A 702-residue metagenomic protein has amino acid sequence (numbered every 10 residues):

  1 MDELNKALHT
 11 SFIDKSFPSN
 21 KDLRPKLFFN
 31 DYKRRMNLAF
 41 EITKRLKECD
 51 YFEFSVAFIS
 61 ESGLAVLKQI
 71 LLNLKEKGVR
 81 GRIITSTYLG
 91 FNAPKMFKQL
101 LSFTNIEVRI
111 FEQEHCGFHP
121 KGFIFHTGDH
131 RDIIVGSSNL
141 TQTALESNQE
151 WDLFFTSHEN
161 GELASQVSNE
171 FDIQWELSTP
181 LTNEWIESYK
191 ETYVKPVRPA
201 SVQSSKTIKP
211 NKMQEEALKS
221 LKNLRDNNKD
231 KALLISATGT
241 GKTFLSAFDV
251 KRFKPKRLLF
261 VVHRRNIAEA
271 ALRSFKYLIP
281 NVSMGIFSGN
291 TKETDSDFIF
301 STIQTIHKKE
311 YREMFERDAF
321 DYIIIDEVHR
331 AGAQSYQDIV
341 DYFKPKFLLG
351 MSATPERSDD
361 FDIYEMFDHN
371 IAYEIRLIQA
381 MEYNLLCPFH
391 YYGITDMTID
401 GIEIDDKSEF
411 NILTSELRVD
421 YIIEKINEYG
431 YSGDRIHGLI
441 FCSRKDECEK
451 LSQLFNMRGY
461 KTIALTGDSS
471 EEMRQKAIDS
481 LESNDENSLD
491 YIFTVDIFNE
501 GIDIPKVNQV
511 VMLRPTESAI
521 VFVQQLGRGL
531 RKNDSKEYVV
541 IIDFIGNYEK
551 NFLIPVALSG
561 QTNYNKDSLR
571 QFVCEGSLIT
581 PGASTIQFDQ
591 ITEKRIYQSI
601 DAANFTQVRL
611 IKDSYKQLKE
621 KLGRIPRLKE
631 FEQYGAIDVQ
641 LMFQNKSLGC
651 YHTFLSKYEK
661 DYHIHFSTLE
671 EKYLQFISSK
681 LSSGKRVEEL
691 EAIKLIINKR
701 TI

Functional and structural regions predicted by a protein language model:
M1-N211, E215: PLD/PLD-like phosphodiesterase catalytic module centered on the HKD motif
V135, Y491-T494, F498-P515, V521-Q524 (+1 more regions): A short beta-strand element within the Helicase C-terminal
K195-K212, L221, S432-G433, R444 (+1 more regions): Long, largely alpha-helical accessory region at the distal end of helicase-like NTP-driven motors
D226-V250, R264: Walker A/P-loop
E269, I286-F287, T291-T294, Y311 (+2 more regions): Conserved helicase ATPase core of P-loop NTP-dependent helicases/translocases
H329-H390: Post-DEXD/H (motif II) to motif III coupling segment of the RecA-like Helicase ATP-binding lobe
I371-L439: Conserved interdomain linker/interface between the two RecA-like ATPase lobes of SF2 helicase motors
A519-Q524, R528-L558: Conserved segment of the helicase C-terminal RecA-like domain
